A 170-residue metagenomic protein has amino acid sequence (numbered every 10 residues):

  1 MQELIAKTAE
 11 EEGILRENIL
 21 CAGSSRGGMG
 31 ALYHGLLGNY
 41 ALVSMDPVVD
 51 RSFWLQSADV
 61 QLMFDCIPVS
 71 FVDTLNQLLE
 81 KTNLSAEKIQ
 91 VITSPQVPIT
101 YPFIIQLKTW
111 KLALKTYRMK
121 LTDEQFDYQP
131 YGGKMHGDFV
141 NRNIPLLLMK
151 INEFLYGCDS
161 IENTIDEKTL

Functional and structural regions predicted by a protein language model:
M1-S25: Gly/Ser-rich "nucleophile elbow"/oxyanion-hole loop immediately N-terminal to the catalytic nucleophile in hydrolases
I5, G28, Q125: Residue-level detector of functional hotspots within protein domains
K7-T8, M29, T74-L79: A generic local structural motif
E12-I14, G35, T82-L84: Generic structural signal for beta-strand residues in well-ordered domains
R16-N18, N39, L84-K88: A general structural motif
N18-F64: Primarily recognizes the serine-hydrolase "nucleophile elbow" in alpha/beta-hydrolase and SGNH/GDSL folds
L55-D166: The feature captures the conserved acid-bearing segment of alpha/beta-hydrolase catalytic domains
